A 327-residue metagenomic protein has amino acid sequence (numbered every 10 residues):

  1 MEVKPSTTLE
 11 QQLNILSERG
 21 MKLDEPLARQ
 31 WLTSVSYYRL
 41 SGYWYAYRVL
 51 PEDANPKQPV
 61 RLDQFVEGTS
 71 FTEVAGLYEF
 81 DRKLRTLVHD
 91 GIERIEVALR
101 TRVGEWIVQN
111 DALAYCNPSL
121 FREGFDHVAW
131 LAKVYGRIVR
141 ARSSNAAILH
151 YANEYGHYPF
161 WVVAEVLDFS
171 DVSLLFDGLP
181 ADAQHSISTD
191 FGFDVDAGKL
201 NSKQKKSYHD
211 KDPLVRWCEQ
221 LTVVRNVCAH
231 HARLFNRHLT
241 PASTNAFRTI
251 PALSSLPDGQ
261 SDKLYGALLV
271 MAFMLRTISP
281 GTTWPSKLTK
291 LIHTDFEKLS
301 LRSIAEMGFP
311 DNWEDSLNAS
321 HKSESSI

Functional and structural regions predicted by a protein language model:
M1-I327: Long, contiguous internal "core" modules enriched in hydrophobic/ aromatic residues
